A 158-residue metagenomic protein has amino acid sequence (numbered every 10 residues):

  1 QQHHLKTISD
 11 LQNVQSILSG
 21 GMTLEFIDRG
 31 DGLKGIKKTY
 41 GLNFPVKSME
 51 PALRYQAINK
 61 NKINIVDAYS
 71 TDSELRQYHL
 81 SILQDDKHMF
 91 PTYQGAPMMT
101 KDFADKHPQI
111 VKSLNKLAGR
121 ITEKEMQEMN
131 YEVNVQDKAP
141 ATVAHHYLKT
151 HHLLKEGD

Functional and structural regions predicted by a protein language model:
Q1, Q94-H107: A bilobed periplasmic-binding-protein/Venus flytrap-type ligand-binding module shared by bacterial periplasmic
Q1-Q12, D28-D31, K106-E156: Ligand-binding clefts/hinges and TM-proximal coupling segments of bilobed small-molecule sensing domains
Q1-Q2, E25-D28, T71-E74, M89 (+1 more regions): Solvent-exposed loop/turn segments at secondary-structure junctions within structured extracellular/periplasmic domains
Q1-Q56, K138-T142: Bilobed "Venus flytrap"/periplasmic-binding protein-like clamshell domains and structurally analogous long
T23, E50-P51, V66-S73, Y93 (+1 more regions): Beta->alpha turn/N-cap motifs
T39, Q56-A68: A contiguous binding-surface segment within folded domains or other stable secondary-structure elements
V46, Y69-T71, Q136: N-terminal secretory/targeting leader peptides
K62-I63, E74-H88: Ligand-binding "clamshell"
